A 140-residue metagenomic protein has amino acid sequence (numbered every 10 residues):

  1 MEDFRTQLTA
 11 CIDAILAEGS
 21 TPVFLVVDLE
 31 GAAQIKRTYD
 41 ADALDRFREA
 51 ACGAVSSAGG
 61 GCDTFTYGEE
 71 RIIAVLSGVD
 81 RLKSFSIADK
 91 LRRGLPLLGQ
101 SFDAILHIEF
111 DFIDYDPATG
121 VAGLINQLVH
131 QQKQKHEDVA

Functional and structural regions predicted by a protein language model:
M1-I12, L16-V23, E30-S56, F65-E69 (+2 more regions): Conserved long alpha-helical elements within nucleotide-processing catalytic cores of c-di-GMP signaling and class III
I35, L97-Q100: Short acidic, glycine/proline-enriched loop segments that cap or flank alpha-helices
T66-S77, G94, S101-Q131: A short glycine-enriched loop-to-beta-strand structural element that forms part of the catalytic core of nucleotide
I87-G94: Short amphipathic alpha-helices in soluble, non-transmembrane regions that often serve as interface/regulatory elements
Q134, D138-A140: Non-catalytic signal-transmission and effector/linker regions of two-component phosphorelay proteins
